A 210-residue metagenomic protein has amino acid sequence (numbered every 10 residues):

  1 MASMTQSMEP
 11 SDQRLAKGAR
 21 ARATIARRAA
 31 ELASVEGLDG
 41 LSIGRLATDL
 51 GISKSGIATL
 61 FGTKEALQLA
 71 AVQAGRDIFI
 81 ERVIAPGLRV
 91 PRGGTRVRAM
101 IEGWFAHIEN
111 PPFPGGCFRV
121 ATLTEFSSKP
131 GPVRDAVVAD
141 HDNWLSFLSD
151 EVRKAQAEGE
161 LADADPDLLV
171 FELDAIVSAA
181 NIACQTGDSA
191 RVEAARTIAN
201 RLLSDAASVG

Functional and structural regions predicted by a protein language model:
M1-R20, G210: N-terminal intrinsically disordered/low-complexity leader segments
A21-T24, R28, L32-A66, A70: Helix-turn-helix
A70, I84-G115, L168-L173: Hydrophobic alpha-helical connector segments
Q73-F79: Short, basic, alpha-helical segments at the C-terminal edge of helix-turn-helix-like DNA-binding modules
I80, T95-A99, G131-A157, F171 (+1 more regions): Amphipathic alpha-helical packing segments from all-alpha helical-bundle domains
R96, N110-P132: Amphipathic alpha-helical segments used for helix-helix packing
H107-N110, K154, L173-A190, L203-G210: Amphipathic C-terminal alpha-helical segment
G115, V120, A162-A183, A194 (+1 more regions): Hydrophobic alpha-helical segments that form the core of small-molecule binding pockets and/or dimer interfaces
